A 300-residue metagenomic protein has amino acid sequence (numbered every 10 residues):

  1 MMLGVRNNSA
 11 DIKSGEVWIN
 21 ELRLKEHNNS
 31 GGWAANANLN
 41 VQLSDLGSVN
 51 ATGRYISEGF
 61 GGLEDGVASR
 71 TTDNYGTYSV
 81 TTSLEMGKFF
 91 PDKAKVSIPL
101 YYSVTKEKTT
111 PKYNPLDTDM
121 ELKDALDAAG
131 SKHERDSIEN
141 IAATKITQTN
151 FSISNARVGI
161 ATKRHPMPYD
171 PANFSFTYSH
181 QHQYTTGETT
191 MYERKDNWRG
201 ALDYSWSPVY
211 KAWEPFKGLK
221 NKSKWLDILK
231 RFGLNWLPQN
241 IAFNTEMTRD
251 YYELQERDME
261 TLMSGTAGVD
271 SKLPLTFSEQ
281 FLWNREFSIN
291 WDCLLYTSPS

Functional and structural regions predicted by a protein language model:
M1-I12: Extracellular beta-strand ligand-recognition surfaces/modules
N7, E26, Y55-G59, Y102-T110 (+3 more regions): Transmembrane beta-strands of outer-membrane beta-barrel pores
D11-S14, G61-A68, T109-E121, A128 (+3 more regions): Outer-membrane beta-barrel translocator domains and adjoining extracellular loop/strand segments of Gram-negative
H27-G31, A68-G76, L116-A129, I141-T147 (+3 more regions): Replace "Gram-negative outer membrane beta-barrel proteins" with "bacterial and organellar outer membrane beta-barrel
W33-A37, G76-T82, T147-I153, W198-Y204 (+1 more regions): Hydrophobic, lipid-facing positions within transmembrane beta-strands of outer-membrane proteins
D45-L46, L84-Y101, T110-P115, S154-F174 (+3 more regions): Short loop/turn motifs that connect adjacent beta-strands in outer-membrane beta-barrel proteins
Y55-T77: Outer-membrane beta-barrel translocator/channel fold
Y296-S300: Conserved small/polar residues in nucleotide/adenosyl-binding loops
